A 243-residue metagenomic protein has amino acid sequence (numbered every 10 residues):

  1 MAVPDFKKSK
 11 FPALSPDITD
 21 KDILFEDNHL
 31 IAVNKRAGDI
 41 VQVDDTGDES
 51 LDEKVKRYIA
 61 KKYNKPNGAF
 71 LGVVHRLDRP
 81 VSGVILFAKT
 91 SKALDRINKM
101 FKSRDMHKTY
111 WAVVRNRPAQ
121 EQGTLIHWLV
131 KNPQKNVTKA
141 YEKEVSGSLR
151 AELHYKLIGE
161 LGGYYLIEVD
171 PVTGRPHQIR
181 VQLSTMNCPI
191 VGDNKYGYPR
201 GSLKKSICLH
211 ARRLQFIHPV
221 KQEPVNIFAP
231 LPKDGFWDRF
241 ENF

Functional and structural regions predicted by a protein language model:
M1-F243: RNA pseudouridine synthases
